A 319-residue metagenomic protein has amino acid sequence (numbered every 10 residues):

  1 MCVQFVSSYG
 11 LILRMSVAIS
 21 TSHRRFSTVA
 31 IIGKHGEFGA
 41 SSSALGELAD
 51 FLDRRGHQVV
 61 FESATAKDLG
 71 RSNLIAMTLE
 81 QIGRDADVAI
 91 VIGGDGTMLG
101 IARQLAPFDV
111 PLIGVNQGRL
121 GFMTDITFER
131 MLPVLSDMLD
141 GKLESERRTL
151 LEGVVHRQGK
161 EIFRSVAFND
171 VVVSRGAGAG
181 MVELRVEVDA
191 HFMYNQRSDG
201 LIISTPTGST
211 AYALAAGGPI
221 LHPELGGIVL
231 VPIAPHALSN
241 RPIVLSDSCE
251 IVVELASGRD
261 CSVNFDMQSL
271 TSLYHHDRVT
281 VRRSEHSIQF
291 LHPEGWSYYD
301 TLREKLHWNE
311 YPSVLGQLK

Functional and structural regions predicted by a protein language model:
F5-R14, H275: Short, Lys/Arg-enriched N-terminal segments with co-localized hydrophobic residues within the first ~10-30 amino acids
R14-V88, I92, G100, E129-E146 (+1 more regions): ATP/NTP phosphate-donor binding region
A40-S41, G96-A102, S209-A215: Short glycine/serine/threonine-rich phosphate/pyrophosphate-binding segments that cradle anionic phosphate groups
L105-V115, F122: Gly/Ser-rich helix-loop-strand patches that form or flank binding pockets for ribonucleotide-derived cofactors
R119-D199: Catalytic core of DAGKc-family lipid kinases
V173, D189-F192, S239-K319: ATP/nucleoside-binding phosphotransfer catalytic cores, i.e., glycine-rich phosphate-binding loops
H191-S239: Gly/Ser/Thr-rich active-site loops/lids in small-molecule metabolic enzymes that frequently grip phosphoryl groups
